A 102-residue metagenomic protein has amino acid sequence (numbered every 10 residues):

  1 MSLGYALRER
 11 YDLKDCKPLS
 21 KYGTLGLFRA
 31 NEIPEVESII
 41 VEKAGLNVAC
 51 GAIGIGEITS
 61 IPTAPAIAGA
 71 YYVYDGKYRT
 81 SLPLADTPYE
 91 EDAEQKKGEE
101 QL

Functional and structural regions predicted by a protein language model:
M1-L102: C-terminal catalytic domains of large/alpha subunits in multi-subunit enzymes
